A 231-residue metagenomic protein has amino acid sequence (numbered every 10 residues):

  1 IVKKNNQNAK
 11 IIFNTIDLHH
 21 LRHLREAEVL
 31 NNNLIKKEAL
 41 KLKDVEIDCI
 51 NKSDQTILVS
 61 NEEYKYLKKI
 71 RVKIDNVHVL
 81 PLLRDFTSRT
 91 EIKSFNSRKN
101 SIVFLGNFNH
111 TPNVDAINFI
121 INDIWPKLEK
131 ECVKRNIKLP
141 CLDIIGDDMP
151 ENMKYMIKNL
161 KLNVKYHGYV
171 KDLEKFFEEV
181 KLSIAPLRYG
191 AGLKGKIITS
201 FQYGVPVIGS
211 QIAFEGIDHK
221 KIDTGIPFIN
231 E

Functional and structural regions predicted by a protein language model:
N6-A9, F13-K41, K65, S97 (+1 more regions): Acceptor-binding helix/loop patch of EC 2.4 sugar-transfer enzymes, predominantly nucleotide-sugar-dependent
N32, N51, Q55-I57, E62 (+2 more regions): Conserved catalytic-core segment of nucleotide-activated headgroup transferases in glycan assembly
I35-T56: Membrane-proximal helix-turn-helix segments that form the acceptor-binding/catalytic region of lipid-linked
D54, K175-G192, Y203-P206: Acidic donor-binding loop of glycosyltransferase active sites
E62-Y64, M149-P150, V207, A213-F214: Alpha-helix capping/helix-boundary segments
E151-N152, L173-E174, G190-L193, I212-K220: Short glycine/proline-enriched, acidic/aromatic patches that form the donor-sugar handling elements
K196-T199, P206-I212: Short hydrophobic beta-strand element within catalytic cores of glycosyltransferases and related nucleotide-activated
G225-E231: Conserved acidic donor-binding segment of nucleotide-sugar-dependent glycosyltransferases
